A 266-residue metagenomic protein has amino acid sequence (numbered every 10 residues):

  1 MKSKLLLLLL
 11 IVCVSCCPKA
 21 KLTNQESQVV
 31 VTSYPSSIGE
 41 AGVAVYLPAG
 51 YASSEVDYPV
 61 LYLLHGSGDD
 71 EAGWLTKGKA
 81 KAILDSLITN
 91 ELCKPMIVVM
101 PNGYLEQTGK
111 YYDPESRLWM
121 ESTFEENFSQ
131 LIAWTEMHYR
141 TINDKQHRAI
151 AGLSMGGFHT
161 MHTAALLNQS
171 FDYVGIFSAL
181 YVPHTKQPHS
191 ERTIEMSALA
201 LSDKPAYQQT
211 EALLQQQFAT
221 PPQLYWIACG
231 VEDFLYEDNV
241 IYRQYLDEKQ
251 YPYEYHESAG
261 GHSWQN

Functional and structural regions predicted by a protein language model:
K4-C13: Sec-dependent N-terminal signal peptides
P18-N266: Non-catalytic cap/lid and distal C-terminal segments of serine-dependent acyl enzymes
